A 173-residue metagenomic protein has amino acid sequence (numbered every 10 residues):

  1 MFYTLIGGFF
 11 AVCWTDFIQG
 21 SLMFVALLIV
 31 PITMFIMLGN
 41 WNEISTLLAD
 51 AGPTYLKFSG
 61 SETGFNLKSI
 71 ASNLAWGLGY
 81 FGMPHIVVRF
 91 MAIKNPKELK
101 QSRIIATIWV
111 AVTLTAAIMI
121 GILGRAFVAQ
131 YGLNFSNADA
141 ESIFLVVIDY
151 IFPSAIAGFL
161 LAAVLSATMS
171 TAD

Functional and structural regions predicted by a protein language model:
M1-G20, R89-N95, A172: Membrane-water interface regions at transmembrane-helix termini and the short interhelical loops of multi-pass membrane
Y3-T4, V146, S166-M169: Alpha-helical transmembrane segments of multi-pass membrane proteins
A11-V12, S102, F159, D173: Alpha-helical transmembrane segments and their helix-entry boundary regions
T15, I105-A106, A163: Hydrophobic alpha-helical segments of secondary membrane carriers
S21-G158: Loop-to-helix junctions at membrane interfaces in multi-pass transport proteins
I156-D173: Membrane-helix boundary/coupling elements in multi-pass transport proteins
